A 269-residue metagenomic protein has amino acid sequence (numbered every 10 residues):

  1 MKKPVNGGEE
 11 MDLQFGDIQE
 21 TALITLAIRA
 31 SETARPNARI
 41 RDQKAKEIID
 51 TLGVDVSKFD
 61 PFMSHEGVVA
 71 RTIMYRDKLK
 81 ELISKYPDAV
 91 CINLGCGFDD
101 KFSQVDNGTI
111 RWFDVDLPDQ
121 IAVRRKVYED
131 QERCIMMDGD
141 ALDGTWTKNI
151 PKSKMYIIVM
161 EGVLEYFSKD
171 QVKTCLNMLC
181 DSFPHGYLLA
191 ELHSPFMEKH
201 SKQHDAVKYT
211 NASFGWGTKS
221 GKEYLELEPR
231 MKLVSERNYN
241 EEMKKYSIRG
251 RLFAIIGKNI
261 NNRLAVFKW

Functional and structural regions predicted by a protein language model:
K2-I92, C96-G139, K152: Rossmann-like AdoMet
G144-K154: Short amphipathic alpha-helix with an adjacent loop that forms part of the alpha/beta core around
I158-V159: A conserved beta-strand element that flanks and buttresses the S-adenosyl-L-methionine
Y166-M178: A short, conserved alpha-helix within the catalytic core of class I
S182-P195: Conserved beta-strand signature within the Rossmann-like core of class I S-adenosyl-L-methionine
P195-A212: Short, glycine-/aromatic-enriched active-site segment of Class I SAM-dependent methyltransferases
A212-N238: Short alpha-helix
S247-W269: Core SAM-dependent methyltransferase catalytic element
